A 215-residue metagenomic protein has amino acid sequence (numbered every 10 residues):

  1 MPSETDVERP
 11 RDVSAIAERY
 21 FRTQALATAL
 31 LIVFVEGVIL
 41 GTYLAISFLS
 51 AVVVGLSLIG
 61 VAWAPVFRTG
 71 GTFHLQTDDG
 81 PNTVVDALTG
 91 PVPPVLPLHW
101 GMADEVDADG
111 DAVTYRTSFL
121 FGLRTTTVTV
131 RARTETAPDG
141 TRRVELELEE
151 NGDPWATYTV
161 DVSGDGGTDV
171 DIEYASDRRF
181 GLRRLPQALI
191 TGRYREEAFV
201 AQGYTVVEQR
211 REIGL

Functional and structural regions predicted by a protein language model:
M1-S3, T23-A25: Extreme N-terminal targeting and regulatory segments of eukaryotic proteins
P2, E36-G110: Hydrophobic ligand-binding cavity/cleft-lining segments
T5-F21, R142-V200: Beta-strand/loop substructures that line and gate deep hydrophobic ligand-binding cavities in soluble
Q24-T42: Canonical alpha-helical transmembrane segments of integral membrane proteins
T72-H74, T127-R131, T157-T159: Well-ordered beta-strand positions in beta-sheet-rich domains
D78-N82, R133-G140, D161-D169: A short, structured loop/turn motif at beta-sheet edges
V95-L98, E105-E149, L215: Glycine-rich portal/gate segments that line the openings of hydrophobic small-molecule binding cavities
F199-L215: Short, highly charged C-terminal tails/helix-capping segments
